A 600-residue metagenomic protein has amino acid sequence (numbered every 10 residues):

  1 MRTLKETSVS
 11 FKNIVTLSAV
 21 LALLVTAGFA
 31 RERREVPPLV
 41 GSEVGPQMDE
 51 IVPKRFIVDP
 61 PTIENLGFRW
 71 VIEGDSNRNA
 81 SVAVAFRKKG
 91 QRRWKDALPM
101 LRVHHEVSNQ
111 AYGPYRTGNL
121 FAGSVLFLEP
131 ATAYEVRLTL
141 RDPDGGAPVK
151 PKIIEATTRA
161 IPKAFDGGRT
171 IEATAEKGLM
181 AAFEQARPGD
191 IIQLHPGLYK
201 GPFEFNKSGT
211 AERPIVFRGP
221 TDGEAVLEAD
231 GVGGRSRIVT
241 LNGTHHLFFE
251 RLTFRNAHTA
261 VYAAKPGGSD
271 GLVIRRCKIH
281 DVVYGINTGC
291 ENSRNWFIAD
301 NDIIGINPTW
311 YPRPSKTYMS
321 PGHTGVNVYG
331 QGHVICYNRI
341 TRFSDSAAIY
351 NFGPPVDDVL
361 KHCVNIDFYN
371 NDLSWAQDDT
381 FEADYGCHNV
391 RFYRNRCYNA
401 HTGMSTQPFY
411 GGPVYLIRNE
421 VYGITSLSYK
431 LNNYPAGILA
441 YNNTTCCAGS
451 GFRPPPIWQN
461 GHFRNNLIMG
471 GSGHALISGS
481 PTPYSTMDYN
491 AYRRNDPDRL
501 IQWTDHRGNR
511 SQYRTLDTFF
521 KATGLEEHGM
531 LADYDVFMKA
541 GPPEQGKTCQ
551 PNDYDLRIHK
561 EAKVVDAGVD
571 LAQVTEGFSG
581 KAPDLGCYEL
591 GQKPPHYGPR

Functional and structural regions predicted by a protein language model:
E73-F86: Solvent-exposed loop/turn segments flanking beta-strands in beta-repeat/beta-sandwich domains
A83-A131, P143: Recognizes extended acidic, P/S/T-rich segments that occur within or adjacent to Ig-like beta-sandwich modules
R141-A164: Extracellular fibronectin type III
K163-F205, F519, D584-C587: Acidic Gly/Asp/Thr-rich repetitive segments characteristic of extracellular carbohydrate-active and adhesion proteins
K163-K177, P196, S208-A260, L531-Y534: Right-handed parallel beta-helix/beta-spiral solenoid domain characteristic of secreted/periplasmic
R169, D190, P314-G325, Q459-R600: Acidic, glycine- and Ser/Thr-rich low-complexity intrinsically disordered tracts in extracellular/secreted proteins
P214, P220-G223, H245-N256, D270-D281 (+10 more regions): Right-handed parallel beta-helix
